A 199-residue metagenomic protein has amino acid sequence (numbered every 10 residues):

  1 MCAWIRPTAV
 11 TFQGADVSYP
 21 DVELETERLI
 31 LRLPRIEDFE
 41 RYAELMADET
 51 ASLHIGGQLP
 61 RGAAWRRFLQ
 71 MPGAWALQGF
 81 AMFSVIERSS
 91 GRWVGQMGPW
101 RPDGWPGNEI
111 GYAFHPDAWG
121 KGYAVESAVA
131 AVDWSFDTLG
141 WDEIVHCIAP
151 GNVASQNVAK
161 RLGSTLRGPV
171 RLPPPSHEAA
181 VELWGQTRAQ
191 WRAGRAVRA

Functional and structural regions predicted by a protein language model:
C2-H54, M82-A199: Acyl-donor (CoA/ACP) binding surface of acyl/acetyltransferases
T50-Q70, A81: Conserved GNAT-fold acetyl-CoA-binding loop/helix
Q70-M71, W134: A generic secondary-structure signal
A74-Q78: Short loop/turn motifs at secondary-structure junctions and domain boundaries
